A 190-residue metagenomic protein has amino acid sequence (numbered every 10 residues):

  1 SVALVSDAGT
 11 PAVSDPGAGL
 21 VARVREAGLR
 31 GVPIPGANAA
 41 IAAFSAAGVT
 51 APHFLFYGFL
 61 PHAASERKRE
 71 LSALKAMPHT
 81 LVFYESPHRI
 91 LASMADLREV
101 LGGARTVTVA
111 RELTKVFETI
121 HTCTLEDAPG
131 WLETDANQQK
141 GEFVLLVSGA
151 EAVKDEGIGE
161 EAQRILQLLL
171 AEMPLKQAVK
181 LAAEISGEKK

Functional and structural regions predicted by a protein language model:
S1, R30, T50, T80 (+1 more regions): Residue-level detector of anion-binding/catalytic polar loops
V2-V13, L81-E85: Acidic beta-strand-to-loop metal/phosphate-binding motif
A3-D7, H53, Y57, V109-R111 (+1 more regions): Short beta-strands and strand-loop turn motifs
S6, P33-G36, F83, V109: General beta-strand structural signal in soluble alpha/beta enzymes
P11, N38-I41, K115-V116: Short gly/pro/ser/thr-enriched loop/turn and capping motifs at secondary-structure boundaries
P16-L20, L175: Glycine-centered tight-turn and secondary-structure capping sites
G19-M77: Class I SAM-dependent methyltransferase SAM-binding "motif I" and its flanking Rossmann-like core
T80, P87-K190: A contiguous loop/helix-start segment that scaffolds small-molecule binding in enzyme catalytic cores
